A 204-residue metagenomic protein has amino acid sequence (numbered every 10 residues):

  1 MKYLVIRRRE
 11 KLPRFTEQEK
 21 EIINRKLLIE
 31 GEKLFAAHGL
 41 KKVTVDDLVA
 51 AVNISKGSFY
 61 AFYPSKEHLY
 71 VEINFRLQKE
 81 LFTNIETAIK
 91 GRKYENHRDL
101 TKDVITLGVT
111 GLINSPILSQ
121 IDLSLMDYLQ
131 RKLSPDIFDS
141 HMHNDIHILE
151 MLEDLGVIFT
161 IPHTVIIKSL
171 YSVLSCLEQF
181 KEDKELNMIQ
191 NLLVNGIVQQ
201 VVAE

Functional and structural regions predicted by a protein language model:
M1-E10, I146, E150-V157, S172 (+1 more regions): C-terminal peripheral helix-coil segments that are non-catalytic and often amphipathic
M1-H38, A51: Basic, helix-initiating cap at the start of DNA-binding domains
E21-I29, K41-K42, F62-E86: An amphipathic alpha-helix adjacent to DNA-recognition modules
I23, K66, I73, L77 (+5 more regions): Hydrophobic/aromatic residues within well-ordered alpha-helical segments
L34-H68, E72: Helix-turn-helix
E72, E86-N114: Hydrophobic alpha-helical connector segments
F82, E86, L129-K168: Amphipathic alpha-helical packing segments from all-alpha helical-bundle domains
L107-H147, Q179: Short secondary-structure transition hinges
